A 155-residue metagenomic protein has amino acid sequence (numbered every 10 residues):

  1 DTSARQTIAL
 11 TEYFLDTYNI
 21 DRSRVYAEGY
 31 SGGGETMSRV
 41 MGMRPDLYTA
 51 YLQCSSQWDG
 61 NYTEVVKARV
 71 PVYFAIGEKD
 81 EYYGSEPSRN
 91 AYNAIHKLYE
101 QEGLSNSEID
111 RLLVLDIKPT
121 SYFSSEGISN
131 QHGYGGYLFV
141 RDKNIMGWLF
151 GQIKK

Functional and structural regions predicted by a protein language model:
T2-S31, G42: Gly/Ser-rich "nucleophile elbow"/oxyanion-hole loop immediately N-terminal to the catalytic nucleophile in hydrolases
A9-L10, S55-V65: Alpha-helical scaffolding within the catalytic cores of extracellular/periplasmic polymer-degrading hydrolases
E28, C54-S55, A75: Alpha/beta-hydrolase-fold catalytic nucleophile elbow
G34-P45: Short glycine-enriched nucleophile-adjacent loop and the immediately C-terminal alpha-helix near the catalytic center
D46-W58: A conserved short beta-strand
V66-V72: Short, proline-enriched alpha-helix->beta-strand connector loops that line the catalytic pocket of alpha/beta-hydrolase
A75, E81, E100-K155: C-terminal catalytic histidine-bearing segment of alpha/beta-hydrolase fold enzymes
Y83-Q101: Short alpha-helix in the alpha/beta-hydrolase fold that links the catalytic acid
